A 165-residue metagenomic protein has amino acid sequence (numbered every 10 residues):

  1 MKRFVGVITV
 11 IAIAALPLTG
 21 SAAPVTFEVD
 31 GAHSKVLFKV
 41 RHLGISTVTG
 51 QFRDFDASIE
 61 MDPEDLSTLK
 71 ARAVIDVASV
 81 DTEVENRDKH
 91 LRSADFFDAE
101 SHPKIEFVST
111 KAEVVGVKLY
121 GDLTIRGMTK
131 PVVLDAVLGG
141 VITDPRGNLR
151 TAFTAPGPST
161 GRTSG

Functional and structural regions predicted by a protein language model:
M1-F4: Positively charged n-region of N-terminal signal peptides that target proteins for export
G6-V7, I45: General helical structural elements
V7-P17: Bacterial N-terminal signal peptides
G20-G165: Low-complexity, acidic/polar, glycine-enriched regions of mature
